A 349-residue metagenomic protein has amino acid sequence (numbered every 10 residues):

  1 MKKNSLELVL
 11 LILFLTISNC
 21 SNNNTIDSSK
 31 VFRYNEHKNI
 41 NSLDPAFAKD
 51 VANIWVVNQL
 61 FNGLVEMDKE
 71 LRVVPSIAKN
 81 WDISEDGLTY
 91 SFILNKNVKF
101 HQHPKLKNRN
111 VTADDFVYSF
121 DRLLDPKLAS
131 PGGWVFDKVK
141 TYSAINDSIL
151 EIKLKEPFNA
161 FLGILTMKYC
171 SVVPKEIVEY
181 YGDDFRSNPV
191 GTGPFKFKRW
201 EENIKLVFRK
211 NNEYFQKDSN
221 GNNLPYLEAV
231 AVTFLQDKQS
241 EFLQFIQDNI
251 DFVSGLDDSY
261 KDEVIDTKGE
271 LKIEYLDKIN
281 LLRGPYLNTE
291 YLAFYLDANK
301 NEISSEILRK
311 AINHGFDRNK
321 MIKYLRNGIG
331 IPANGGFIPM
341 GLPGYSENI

Functional and structural regions predicted by a protein language model:
T16-N19: C-terminal motif of bacterial Sec signal peptides marking the signal peptidase cleavage site
N35-E85, D121, L128, V190: N-terminal lobe/hinge region of extracytoplasmic solute-binding protein
K38-I54, I77-A78, P104-R109, F161-C170 (+1 more regions): A structural "hinge/loop" feature
K79-L128, E151, E241-Q244, E302 (+1 more regions): Aromatic- and charge-enriched surface segment that lines or borders ligand/interaction sites
D82, S130-E176, K196-E201: Surface-exposed binding/hinge segments that line and control ligand-binding clefts or catalytic entry sites
R186, Y214-T267: Ligand-site clamp/hinge motif
F195, P332-I349: Structural transition elements
R209-F215, G284-L308, Y324: A bilobed periplasmic-binding-protein/Venus flytrap-type ligand-binding module shared by bacterial periplasmic
